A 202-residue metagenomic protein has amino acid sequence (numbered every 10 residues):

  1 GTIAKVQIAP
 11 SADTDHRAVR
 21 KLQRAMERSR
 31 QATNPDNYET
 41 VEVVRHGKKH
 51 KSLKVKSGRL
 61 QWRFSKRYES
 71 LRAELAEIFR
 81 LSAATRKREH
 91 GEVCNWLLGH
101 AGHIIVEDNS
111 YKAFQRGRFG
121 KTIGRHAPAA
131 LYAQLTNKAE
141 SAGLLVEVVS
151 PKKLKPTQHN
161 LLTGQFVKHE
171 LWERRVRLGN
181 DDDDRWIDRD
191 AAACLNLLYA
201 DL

Functional and structural regions predicted by a protein language model:
G1-L202: Positively charged, helix-rich recognition surfaces that bind polyanionic ligands
